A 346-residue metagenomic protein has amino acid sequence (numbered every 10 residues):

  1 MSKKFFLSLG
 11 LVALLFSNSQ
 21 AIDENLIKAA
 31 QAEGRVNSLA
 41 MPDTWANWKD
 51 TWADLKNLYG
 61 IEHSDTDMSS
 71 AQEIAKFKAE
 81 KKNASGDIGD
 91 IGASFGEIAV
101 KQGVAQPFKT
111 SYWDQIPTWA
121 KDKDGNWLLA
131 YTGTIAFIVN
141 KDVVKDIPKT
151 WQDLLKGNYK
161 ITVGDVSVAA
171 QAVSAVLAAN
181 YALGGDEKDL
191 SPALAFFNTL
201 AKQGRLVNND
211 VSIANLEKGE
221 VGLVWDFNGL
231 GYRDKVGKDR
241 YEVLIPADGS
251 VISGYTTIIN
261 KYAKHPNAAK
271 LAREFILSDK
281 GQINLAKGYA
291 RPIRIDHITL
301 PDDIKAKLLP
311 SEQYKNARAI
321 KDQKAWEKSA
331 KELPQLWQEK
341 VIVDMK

Functional and structural regions predicted by a protein language model:
S8-L15: Bacterial N-terminal signal peptides
F16-A21: Sec/Tat signal peptide C-region and signal peptidase I cleavage site
D23-E62, D234: Short, polar/charged alpha-helical segment
N37-A53, S64-K78, K82-E220: Extracytoplasmic ligand-binding site segments that recognize negatively charged/polar headgroups
S94-V100, E217, G222-R240: A ligand-binding cleft/hinge motif common to bilobed small-molecule-binding domains
Q115-T118, G133-A136, L194-T199, R205-L206 (+2 more regions): Periplasmic-binding protein-like
V251, Y255, N260-I320: Mature extracytoplasmic/periplasmic domains
K315-K346: Conserved C-terminal helix/tail region of periplasmic/extracytoplasmic solute-binding proteins
